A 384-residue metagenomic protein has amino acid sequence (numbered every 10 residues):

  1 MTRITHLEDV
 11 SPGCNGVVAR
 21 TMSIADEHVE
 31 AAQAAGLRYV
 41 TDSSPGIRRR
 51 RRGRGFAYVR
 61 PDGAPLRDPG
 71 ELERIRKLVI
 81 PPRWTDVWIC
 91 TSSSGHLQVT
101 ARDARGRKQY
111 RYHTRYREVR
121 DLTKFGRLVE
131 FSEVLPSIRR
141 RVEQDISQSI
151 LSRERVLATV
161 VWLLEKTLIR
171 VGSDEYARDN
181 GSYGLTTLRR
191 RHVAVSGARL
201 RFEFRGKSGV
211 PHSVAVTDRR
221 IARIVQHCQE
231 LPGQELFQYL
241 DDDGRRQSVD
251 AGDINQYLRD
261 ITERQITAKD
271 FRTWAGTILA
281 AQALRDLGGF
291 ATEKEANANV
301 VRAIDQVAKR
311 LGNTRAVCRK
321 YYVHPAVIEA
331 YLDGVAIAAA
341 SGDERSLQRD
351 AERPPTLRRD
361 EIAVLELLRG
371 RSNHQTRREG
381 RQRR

Functional and structural regions predicted by a protein language model:
M1-Y183, T187-V300, I304-L311, A316-K320 (+3 more regions): A positively charged, amphipathic N-terminal helix/segment that binds anionic biomolecules
Q306-N313, V323-A351: C-terminal structured "cap/appendage" subdomains that terminate the fold
V327-G334, D350-R384: Short, amphipathic C-terminal "tail helix"
